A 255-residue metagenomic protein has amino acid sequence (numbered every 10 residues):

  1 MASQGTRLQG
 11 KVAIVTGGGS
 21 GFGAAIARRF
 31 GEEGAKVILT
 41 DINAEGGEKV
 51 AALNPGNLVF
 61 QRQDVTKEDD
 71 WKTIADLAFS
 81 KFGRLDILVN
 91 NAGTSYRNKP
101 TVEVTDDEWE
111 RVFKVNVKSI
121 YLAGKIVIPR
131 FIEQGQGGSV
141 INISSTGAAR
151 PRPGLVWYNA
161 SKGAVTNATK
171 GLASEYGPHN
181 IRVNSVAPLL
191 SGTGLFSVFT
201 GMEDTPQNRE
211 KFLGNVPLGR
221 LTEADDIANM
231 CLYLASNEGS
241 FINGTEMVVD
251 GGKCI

Functional and structural regions predicted by a protein language model:
Q4, P178, S185, L190-V216 (+1 more regions): A glycine/serine/threonine-rich, flexible loop-to-helix segment that serves as the NAD(P) cofactor-binding "lid"
R84, G177, R182, I242-G244: Short, small/polar-rich loop/turn modules that mediate ligand/substrate recognition or access, typified
K99-T101, T105-F113, F212: Substrate-binding pocket helix/loop in short-chain dehydrogenase/reductase
G124, S161, T169: Active-site helix of classical SDR
P129, S174-P178, S240: Alpha-helical segment proximal to the catalytic Tyr-Lys
S145: Residue(s) in the substrate-gating loop at a strand-loop-helix junction that position the organic substrate next
R220-V249, C254: C-terminal substrate-recognition "lid" of short-chain dehydrogenase/reductases
